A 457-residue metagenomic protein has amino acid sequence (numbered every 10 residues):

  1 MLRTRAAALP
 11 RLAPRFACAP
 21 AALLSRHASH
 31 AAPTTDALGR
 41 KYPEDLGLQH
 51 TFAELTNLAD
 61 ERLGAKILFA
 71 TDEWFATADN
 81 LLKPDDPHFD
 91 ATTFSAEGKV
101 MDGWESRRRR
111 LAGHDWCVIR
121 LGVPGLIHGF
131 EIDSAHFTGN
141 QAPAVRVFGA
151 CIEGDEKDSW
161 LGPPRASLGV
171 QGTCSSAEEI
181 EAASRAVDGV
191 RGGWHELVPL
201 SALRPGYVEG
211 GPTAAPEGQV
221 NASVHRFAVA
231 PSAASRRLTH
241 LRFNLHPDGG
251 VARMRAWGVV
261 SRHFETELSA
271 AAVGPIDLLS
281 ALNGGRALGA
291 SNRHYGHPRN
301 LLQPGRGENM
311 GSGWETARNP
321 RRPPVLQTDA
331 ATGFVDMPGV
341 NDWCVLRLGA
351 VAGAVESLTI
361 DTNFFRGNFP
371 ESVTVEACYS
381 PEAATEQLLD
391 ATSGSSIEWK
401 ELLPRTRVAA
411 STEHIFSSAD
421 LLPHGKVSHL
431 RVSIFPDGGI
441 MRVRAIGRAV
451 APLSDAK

Functional and structural regions predicted by a protein language model:
M1-A13: N-terminal chloroplast transit peptides
L12-L111, H128, H136-A215, P231-G339 (+3 more regions): Juxtadomain low-complexity/linker regions and immediately adjacent membrane-anchoring helices
R110-L121, D336-A350: Short beta-strands within extracellular/lumenal beta-sheet-rich domains
R120, A228, V345-R347, S417 (+1 more regions): Generic structural detector for well-ordered beta-strands
S134-A135, D361-N363: Short amphipathic, basic-aromatic surface patches that mediate peripheral association with negatively charged
A222-P231, T412-L421: Exposed aromatic-hydrophobic patches
